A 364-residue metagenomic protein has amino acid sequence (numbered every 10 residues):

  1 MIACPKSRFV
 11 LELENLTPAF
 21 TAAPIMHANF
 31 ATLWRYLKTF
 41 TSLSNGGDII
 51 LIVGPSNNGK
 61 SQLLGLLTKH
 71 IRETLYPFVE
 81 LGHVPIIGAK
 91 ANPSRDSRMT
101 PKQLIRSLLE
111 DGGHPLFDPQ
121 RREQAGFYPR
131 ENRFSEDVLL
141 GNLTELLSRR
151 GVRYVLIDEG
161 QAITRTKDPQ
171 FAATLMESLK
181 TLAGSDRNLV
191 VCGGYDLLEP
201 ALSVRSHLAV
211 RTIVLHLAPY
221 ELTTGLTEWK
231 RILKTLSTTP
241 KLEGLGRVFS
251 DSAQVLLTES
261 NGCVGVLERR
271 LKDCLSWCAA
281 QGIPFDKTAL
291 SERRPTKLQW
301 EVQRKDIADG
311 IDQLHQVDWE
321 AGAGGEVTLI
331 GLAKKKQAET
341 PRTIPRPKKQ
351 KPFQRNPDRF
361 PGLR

Functional and structural regions predicted by a protein language model:
M1-H27: Charged, amphipathic alpha-helical linker segments immediately N-terminal to NTP-binding catalytic cores
I2-P5, R149, L222-T224, K230-R364: C-terminal alpha-helical "lid" subdomain
P5-F9, W34, T100-Q103, H114-T174 (+2 more regions): Mid-core helix/loop region of P-loop NTP-binding domains shared across ATPases and GTPases
W34-S44: Pre-Walker A adenine-sensing motif
G46-L66: Walker A/P-loop nucleotide-binding motif
G59-V84: P-loop NTPase Walker A phosphate-binding motif
I86-D96: A short hydrophobic beta-strand->loop->alpha-helix junction that borders the nucleotide-binding pocket of P-loop NTPases
G88, L146, G151-Y154, T164-K167 (+1 more regions): The catalytic "switch" region of P-loop NTPases
